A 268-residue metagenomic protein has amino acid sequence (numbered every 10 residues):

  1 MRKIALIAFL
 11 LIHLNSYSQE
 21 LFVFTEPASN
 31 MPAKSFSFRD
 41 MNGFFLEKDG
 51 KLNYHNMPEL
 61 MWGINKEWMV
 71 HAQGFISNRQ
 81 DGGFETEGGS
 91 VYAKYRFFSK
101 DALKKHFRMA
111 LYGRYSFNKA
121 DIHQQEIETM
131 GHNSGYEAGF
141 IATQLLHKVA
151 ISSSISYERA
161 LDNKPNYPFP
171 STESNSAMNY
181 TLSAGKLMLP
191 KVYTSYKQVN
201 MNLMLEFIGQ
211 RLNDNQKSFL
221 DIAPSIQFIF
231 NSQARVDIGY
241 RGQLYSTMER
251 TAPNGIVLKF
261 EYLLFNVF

Functional and structural regions predicted by a protein language model:
I4-H13: Sec-dependent N-terminal signal peptides
S18-D162, S171-F268: Transmembrane beta-barrel domains of Gram-negative outer membranes and organellar outer membranes
N166-Y167: Extended low-complexity, intrinsically disordered segments associated with secretion/export and membrane-tethering
